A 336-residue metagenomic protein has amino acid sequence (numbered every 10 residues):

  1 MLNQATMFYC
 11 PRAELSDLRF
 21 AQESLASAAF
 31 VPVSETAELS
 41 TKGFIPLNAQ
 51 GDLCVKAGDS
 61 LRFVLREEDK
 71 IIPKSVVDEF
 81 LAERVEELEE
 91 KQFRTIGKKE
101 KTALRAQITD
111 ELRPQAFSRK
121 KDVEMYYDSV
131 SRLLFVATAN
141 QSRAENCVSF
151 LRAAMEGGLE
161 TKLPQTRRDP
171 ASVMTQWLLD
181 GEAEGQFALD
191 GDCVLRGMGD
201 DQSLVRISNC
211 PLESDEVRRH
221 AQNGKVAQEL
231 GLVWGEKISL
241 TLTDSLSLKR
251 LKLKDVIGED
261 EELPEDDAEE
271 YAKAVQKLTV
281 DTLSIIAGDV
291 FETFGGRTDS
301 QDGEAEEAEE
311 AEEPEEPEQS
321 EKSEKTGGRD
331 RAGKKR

Functional and structural regions predicted by a protein language model:
M1-L133, A137-R336: Intrinsically disordered, low-complexity, charge-rich terminal extensions of nucleic-acid-associated complexes
